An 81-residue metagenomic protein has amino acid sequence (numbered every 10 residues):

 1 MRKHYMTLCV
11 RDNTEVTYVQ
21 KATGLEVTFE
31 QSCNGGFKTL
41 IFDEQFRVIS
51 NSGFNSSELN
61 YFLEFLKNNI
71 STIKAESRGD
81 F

Functional and structural regions predicted by a protein language model:
M1, T14, S50, S57-Y61: A general marker of short, structured functional hotspots
M1-T17: Negatively charged, low-complexity tracts enriched in Asp/Glu with abundant Ser/Thr
R2-K3, V19, L25, S77: Broad hydrophobic/π-residue packing in well-ordered secondary structure
V10, T23, R47, L59 (+1 more regions): Short linear sequence elements within intrinsically disordered, low-complexity coil regions
E15-F54: A short, structured beta-strand/loop element
G53-F81: Acidic, low-complexity intrinsically disordered segments
